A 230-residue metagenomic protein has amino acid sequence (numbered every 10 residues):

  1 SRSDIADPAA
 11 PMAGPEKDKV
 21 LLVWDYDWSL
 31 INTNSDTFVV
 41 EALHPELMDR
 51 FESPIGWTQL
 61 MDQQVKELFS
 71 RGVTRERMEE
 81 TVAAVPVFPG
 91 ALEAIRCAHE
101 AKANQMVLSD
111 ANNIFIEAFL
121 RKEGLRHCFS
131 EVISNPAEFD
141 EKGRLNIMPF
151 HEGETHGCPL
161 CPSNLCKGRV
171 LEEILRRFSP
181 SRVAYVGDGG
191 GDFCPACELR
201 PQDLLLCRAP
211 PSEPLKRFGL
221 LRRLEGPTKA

Functional and structural regions predicted by a protein language model:
S1-A6: Low-complexity, disordered terminal segments
D7, P11-A13, P89-N104, A111-A230: C-terminal cap/substrate-recognition subdomain and adjoining C-terminal extension of metal-dependent phosphatase-like
D7-P136, E141: Alpha-helical substrate-recognition element adjacent to the catalytic core
